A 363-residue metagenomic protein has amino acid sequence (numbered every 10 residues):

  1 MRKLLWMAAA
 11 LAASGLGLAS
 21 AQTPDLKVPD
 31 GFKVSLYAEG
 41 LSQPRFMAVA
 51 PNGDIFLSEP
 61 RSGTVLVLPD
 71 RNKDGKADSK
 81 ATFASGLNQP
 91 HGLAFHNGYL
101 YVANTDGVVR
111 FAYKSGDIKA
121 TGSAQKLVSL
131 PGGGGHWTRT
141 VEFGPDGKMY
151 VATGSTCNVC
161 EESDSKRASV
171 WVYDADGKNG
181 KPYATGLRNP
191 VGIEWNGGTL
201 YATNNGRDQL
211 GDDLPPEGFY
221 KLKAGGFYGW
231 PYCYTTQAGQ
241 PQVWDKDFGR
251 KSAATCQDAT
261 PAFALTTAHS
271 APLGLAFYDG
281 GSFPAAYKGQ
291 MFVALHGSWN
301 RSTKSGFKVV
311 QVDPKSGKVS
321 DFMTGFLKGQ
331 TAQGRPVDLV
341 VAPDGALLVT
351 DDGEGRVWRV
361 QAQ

Functional and structural regions predicted by a protein language model:
Q22-V28, T138, S155-N158, A168 (+7 more regions): Beta-propeller domain segments
L36-L41, A81-G86, L127-G133, K181-G186 (+2 more regions): Surface loop/turn motifs at the tips and blade-to-blade linkers of beta-strand repeat domains
Q43, S79, G86-Q89, H96 (+7 more regions): Beta-rich catalytic cores
M47, L93, V141, P190-I193 (+2 more regions): Hydrophobic core register within WD40 beta-propeller blades
D54-S58, Y99-V102, K148-A152, T199-T203 (+2 more regions): Conserved beta-propeller blade signature
K73-S79, G116-I118: Acidic, glycine-anchored loop motifs typical of Ca2+
A94, D106-G144, A152-T156, N179: Asp-box/WD-like beta-propeller blade repeats and closely related beta-sheet repeat scaffolds
V340-Q363: Blade-level signature of beta-propeller repeat domains, shared across WD40, Kelch, NHL, RCC1 and BNR/Asp-box propellers
